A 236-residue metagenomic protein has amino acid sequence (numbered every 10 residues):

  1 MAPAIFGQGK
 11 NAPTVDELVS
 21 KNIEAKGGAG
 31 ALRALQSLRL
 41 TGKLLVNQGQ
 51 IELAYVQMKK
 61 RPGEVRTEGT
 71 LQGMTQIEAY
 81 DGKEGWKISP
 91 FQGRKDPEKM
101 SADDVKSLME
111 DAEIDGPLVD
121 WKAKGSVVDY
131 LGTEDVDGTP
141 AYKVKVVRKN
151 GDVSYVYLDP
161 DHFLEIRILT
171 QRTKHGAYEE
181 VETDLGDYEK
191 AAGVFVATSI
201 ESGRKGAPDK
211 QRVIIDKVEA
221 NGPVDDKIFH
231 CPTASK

Functional and structural regions predicted by a protein language model:
M1-G7: Hydrophobic h-region of N-terminal signal peptides that target proteins for export in Gram-negative bacteria
G7, M74, D137-T233: Gly/Pro-enriched, hydrophobic low-complexity segments that function as extracytoplasmic propeptides/linkers
D16-G93, A123-D135: N-terminal mature ectodomain segment of secretory-pathway/periplasmic proteins
E24-A31, E113-L118, S202: Intrinsically disordered, low-complexity boundary segments flanking structured domains
L53-M58, E78-G82, D96-V105, L158 (+2 more regions): Short amphipathic beta-strand/extended segments with alternating polar/hydrophobic composition
W86-D115: Acidic/charged, solvent-exposed loop-and-adjacent secondary-structure segments enriched in E/D, K/R, S/T, and G/P
S107-K143, L164-R167: Short, conserved active-site entrance elements at the starts or edges of catalytic domains
